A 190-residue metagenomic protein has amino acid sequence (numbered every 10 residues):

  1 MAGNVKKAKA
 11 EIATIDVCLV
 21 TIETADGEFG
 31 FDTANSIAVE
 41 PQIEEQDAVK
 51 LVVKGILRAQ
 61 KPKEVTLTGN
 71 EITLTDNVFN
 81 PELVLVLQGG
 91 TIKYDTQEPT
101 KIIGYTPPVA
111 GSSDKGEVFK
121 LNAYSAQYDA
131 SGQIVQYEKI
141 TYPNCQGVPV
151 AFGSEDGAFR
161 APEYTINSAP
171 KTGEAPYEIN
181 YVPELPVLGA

Functional and structural regions predicted by a protein language model:
A2, G104-P107, L185-A190: Short acidic DE-rich linear segments
A2-G89, N144-A158: Solvent-exposed edge beta-strands and adjacent loop segments that serve as assembly or binding interfaces
I15, L67-E71, G116-K120, V135 (+1 more regions): A general secondary-structure signal for short beta-strands and their flanking turns/coil in non-transmembrane regions
G27-G30, P81-L83, S125-Y137, E174-Y177: Short, surface-exposed beta-strand/loop "edge" segments at domain boundaries and coil↔beta transitions
E64-V65, P108-S113, S131-I134, V150-A161: Exposed beta-sheet edge/beta-hairpin loop segments within beta-rich domains
V65-N122: Extracellular-facing segments of soluble proteins and assemblies that are Gly/Ser/Thr-biased and enriched in aromatics
D114-P143, K171: Extended, acidic-biased charged interface segments
Q136-A190: Mixed-charge, glycine-accented linear interaction segment located at domain edges/termini
